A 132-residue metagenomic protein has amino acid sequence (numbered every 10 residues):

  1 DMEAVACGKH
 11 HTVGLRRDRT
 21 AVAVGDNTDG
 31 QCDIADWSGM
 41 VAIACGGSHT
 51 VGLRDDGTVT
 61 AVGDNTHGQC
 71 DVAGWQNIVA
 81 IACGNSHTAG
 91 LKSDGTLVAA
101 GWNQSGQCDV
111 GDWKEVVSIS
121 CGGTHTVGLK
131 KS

Functional and structural regions predicted by a protein language model:
D1-A4, R17-V22, S38-A42, D55-T60 (+4 more regions): Tandem repeat domain/solenoid detector
G8, A35-W37, G46, A73-W75 (+3 more regions): Conserved GH/AH loop at the N-terminal boundary of individual WD40 repeats
H11-G14, A23, H49-G52, A61 (+3 more regions): Conserved core positions of repeat-based scaffolds
V13, T20, D29, V51 (+5 more regions): Surface-exposed, flexible loop/turn segments at secondary-structure boundaries
V24, D33, G39, H49 (+4 more regions): Compositionally biased regions
V24-D26, I34, D64, A100-W102 (+1 more regions): Short amphipathic alpha-helical surface micro-motifs
G30-I34, G68-V72, G106-V110: A short beta-strand motif characteristic of beta-propeller blades
